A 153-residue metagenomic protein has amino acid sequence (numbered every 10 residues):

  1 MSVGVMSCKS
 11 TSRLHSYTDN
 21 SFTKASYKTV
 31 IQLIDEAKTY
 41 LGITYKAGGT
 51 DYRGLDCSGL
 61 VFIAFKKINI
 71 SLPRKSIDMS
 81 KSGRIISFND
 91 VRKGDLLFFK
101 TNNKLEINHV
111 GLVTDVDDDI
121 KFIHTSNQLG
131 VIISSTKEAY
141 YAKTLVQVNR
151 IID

Functional and structural regions predicted by a protein language model:
V3-S26: Bacterial Sec signal peptide processing site at the extreme N-terminus
H15, T23-S58: Post-signal-peptide N-terminal segment of Sec-exported extracytoplasmic proteins
F22-A25, I70-G130: ...with weaker cross-activation on analogous glycine-rich loops/strands in unrelated enzymes
A25-T29, G49-C57, G83-N89, L105 (+1 more regions): Extracytoplasmic/periplasmic, Sec-exported soluble proteins
I31, D35-T39, G59-K66, R92 (+1 more regions): Solvent-exposed, polar/charged alpha-helical surfaces in well-ordered, non-transmembrane soluble domains, broadly
K38, G42-K46, F65-K66, I70 (+2 more regions): Sec-exported extracytoplasmic/periplasmic mature domains
L129-A139: Catalytic alpha/beta core of large soluble enzyme barrels
K137, Y141-I152: Short, low-complexity, Pro/Ser/Thr/Gly-rich segments in the mature regions of secreted, periplasmic
